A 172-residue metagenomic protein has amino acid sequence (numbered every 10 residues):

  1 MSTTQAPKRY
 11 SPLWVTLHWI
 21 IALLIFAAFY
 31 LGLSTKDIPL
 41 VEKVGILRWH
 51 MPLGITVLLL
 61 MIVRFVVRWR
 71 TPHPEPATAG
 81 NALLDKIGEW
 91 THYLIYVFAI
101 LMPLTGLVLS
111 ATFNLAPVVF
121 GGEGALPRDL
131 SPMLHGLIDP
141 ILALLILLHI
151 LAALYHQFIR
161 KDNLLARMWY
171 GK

Functional and structural regions predicted by a protein language model:
M1-K172: Membrane-embedded alpha-helical bundles that constitute the cytochrome b-like, heme-associated redox core of multi-pass
